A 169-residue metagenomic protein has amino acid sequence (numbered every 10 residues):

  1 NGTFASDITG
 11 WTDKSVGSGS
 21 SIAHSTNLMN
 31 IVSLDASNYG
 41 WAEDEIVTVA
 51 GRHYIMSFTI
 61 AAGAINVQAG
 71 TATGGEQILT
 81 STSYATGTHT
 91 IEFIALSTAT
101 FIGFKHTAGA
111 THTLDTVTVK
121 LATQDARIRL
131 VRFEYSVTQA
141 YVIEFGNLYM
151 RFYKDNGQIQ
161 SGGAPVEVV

Functional and structural regions predicted by a protein language model:
N1-D125, T138-Q139, F145-M150, K154-V169: Polar, enzyme-active/binding microenvironments
D125-R132: Repeated scaffold domains used in trafficking and secretory/extracellular systems, primarily beta-propellers
